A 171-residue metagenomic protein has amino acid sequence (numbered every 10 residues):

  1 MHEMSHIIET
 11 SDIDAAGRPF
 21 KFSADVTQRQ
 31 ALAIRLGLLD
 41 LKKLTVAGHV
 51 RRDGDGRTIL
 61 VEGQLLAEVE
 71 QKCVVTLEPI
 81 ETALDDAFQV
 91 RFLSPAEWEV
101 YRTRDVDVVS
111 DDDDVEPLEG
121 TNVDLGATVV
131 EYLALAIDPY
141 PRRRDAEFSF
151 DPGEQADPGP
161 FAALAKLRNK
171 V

Functional and structural regions predicted by a protein language model:
M1-L66, E70: A positional/architectural concept
M1-P19, S23, K43, R91-V171: Charge-rich, low-complexity linker and terminal segments
T27, G56, D85-A87, V130: A generic structural motif
Q30, I34, V74, E131 (+1 more regions): Solvent-exposed alpha-helical segments within well-ordered globular domains of core cellular machineries
I34-L41, V74-E81, L135, N169: Short, intrinsically disordered, mixed-charge
G37, E62, L66, C73 (+3 more regions): Preference for short coil/turn "hinge" residues that link or interrupt alpha-helices
L65-Y101: Helix-adjacent hinge/juxtasegments
